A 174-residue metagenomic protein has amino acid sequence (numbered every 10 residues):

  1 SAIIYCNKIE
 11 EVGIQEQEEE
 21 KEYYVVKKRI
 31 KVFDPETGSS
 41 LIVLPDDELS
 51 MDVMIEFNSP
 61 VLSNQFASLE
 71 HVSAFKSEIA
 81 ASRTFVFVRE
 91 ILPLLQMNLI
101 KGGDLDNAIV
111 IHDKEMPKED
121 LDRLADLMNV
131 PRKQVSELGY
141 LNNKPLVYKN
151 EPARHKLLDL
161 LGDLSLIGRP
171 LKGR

Functional and structural regions predicted by a protein language model:
A2-R174: Short acidic-hydrophobic catalytic motif
